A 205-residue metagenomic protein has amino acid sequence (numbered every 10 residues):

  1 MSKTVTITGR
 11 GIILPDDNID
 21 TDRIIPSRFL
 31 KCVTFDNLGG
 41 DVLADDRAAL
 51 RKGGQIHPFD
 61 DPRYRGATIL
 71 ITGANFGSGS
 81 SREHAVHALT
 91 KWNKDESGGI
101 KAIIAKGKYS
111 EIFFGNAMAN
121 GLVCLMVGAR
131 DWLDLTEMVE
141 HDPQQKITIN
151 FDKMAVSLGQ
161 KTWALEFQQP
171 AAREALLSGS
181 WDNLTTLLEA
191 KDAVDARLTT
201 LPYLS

Functional and structural regions predicted by a protein language model:
M1-C32, E174, S180-S205: N-terminal, positively charged, Ser/Thr/Ala/Gly-biased leader segments that form transit/presequence-like amphipathic
K3-T6, D16, N116, V139-H141 (+2 more regions): A generic structural signal for short, solvent-exposed coil/turn residues that cap or connect secondary-structure
G9-R10, P15-D16, S27-R28, D45-D46 (+5 more regions): Fold-independent oxyanion-binding glycine-rich loops and adjacent beta-strand/coil segments at enzyme active sites
I25, F114-A119, G159-K161: Short acidic, glycine/serine/threonine-rich loops at helix termini
C32-F151: Feature captures the catalytic cores and cofactor-binding loops of soluble hydro-lyases/lyases that act on carboxylate
L122-L204: Acidic, glycine-rich flexible loop/linker segments
